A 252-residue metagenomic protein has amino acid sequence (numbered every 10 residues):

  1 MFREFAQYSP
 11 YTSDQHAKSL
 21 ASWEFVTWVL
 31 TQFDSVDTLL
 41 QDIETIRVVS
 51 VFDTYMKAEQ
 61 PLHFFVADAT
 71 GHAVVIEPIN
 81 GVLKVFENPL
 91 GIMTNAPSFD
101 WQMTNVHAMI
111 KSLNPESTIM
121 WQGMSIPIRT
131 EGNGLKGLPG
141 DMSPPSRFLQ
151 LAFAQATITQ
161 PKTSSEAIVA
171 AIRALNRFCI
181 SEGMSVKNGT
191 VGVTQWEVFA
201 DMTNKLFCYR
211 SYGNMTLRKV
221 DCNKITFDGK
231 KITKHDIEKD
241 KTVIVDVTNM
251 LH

Functional and structural regions predicted by a protein language model:
M1-F2, F65, V75, F199: Structural recognition of the beta-strand scaffold that forms the well-ordered cores of secreted hydrolase catalytic
M1-F33: N-terminal accessory/precursor segments of enzymes
A6, D68-T70, N80, M202: Short, flexible loop/turn elements at secondary-structure junctions
A6-Y8, G81-L83, G213-L217: Short, surface-exposed beta-strand-loop junctions and turns on beta-sheet-rich folds
P10-Y11, V74-E77, K84-N88, Y209: Short helix/loop capping segments that flank catalytic or ligand/cofactor-binding pockets
A21-F52, S164-A171: Proteins synthesized as precursors that undergo proteolytic processing into mature forms
S35-V36, L40-E77: Aromatic- and glycine-enriched pocket-lining scaffold segments that form the walls of small-molecule binding clefts
V51-F52, E59-Q60, A69, G91-H252: C-terminus-biased signal that marks the final domain/tail of proteins
